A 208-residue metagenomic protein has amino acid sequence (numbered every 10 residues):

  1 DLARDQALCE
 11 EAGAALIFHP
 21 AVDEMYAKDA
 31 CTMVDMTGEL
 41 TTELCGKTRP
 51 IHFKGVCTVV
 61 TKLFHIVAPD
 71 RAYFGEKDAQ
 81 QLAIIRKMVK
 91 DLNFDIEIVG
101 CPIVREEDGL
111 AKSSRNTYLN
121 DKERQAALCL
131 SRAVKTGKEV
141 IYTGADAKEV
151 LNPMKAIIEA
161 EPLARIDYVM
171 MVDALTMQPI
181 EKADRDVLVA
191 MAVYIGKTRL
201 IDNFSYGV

Functional and structural regions predicted by a protein language model:
D1-L163, V172-T176, F204: Nucleotidyltransferase catalytic core that binds NTPs
P153-V208: Phosphate/ribose-recognition catalytic cores of enzymes acting on nucleotide-derived substrates
